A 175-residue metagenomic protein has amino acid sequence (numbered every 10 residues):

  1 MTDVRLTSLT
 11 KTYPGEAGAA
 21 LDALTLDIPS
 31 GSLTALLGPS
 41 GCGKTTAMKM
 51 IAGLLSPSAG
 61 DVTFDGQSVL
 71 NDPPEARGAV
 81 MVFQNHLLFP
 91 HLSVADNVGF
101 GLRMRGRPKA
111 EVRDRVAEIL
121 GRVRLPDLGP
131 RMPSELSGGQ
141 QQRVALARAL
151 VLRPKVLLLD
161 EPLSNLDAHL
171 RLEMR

Functional and structural regions predicted by a protein language model:
L37-P39: The feature captures the beta-strand-to-loop junction immediately N-terminal to the Walker
T45-M48, V144: ABC ATPase nucleotide-binding domain helices that frame the ATP-binding cleft
A52: Helix-to-loop junction immediately C-terminal to a conserved catalytic motif
S58-D61, E111: Conserved coupling/switch loops of ABC nucleotide-binding domains, chiefly the family-specific signature
G60-S68: Conserved ABC transporter NBD signature motif
G78-A79, L88-R175: ABC ATPase nucleotide-binding domains
